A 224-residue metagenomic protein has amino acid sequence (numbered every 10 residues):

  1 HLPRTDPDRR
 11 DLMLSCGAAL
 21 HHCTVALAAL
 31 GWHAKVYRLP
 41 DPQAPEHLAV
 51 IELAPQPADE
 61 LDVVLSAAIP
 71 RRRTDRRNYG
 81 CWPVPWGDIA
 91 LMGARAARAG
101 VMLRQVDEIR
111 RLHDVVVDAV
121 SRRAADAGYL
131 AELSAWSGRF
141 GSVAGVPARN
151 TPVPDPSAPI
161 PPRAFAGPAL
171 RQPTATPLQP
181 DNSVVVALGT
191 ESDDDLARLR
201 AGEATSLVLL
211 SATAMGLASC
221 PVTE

Functional and structural regions predicted by a protein language model:
H1-E224: Acidic, surface-exposed loops and disordered segments
